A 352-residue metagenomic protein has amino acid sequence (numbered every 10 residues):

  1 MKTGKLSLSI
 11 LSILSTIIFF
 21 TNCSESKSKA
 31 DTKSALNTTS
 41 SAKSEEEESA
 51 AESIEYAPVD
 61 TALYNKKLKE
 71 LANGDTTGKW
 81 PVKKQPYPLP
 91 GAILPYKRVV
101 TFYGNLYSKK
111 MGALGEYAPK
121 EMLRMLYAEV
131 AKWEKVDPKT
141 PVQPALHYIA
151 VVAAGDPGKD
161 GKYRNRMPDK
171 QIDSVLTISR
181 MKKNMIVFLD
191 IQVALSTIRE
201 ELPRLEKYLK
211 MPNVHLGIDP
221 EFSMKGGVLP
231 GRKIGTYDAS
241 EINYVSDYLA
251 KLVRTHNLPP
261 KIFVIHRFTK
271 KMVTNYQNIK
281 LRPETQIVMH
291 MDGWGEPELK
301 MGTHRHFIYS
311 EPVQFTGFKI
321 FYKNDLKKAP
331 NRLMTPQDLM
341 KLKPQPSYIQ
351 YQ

Functional and structural regions predicted by a protein language model:
K2-I10: Bacterial N-terminal signal peptides that target proteins for export
L11-I18: Bacterial N-terminal signal peptides
F20-N22: C-terminal motif of bacterial Sec signal peptides marking the signal peptidase cleavage site
S24-N165, P283-I287, L299-Q352: Alpha/beta catalytic barrel-like cores
M111-G112, G155-D156, S196-R199, M224-V228 (+3 more regions): Extracytoplasmic/secreted cell-surface and envelope-processing proteins
P138-M185, L195-M211, H215-G217, F222-M224 (+2 more regions): Chitinase-like catalytic core of GlcNAc-active glycosidases
V193-T197, N257-M272: Aromatic-lined carbohydrate-recognition surfaces of secreted/lumenal glycan-active proteins
K271-M291, E296-L299: Substrate-binding cleft/loops of secretory-pathway carbohydrate-active enzymes
